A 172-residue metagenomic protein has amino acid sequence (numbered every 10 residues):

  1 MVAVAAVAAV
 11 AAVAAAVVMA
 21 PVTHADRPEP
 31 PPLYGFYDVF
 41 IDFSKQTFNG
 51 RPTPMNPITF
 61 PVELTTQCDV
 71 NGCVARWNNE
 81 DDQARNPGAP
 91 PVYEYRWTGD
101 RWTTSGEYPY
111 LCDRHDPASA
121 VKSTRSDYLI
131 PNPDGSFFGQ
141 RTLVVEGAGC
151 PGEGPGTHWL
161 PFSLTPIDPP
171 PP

Functional and structural regions predicted by a protein language model:
V4-V18: Bacterial N-terminal signal peptides
A14-Y34: C-terminal region of N-terminal signal peptides and the immediate post-cleavage residues of exported proteins
R27-T53, W77-D82, F137-R141: Tryptophan-anchored aromatic micro-motifs
I41-K45, T66-C68, D81, Y110 (+2 more regions): Beta-strand elements of well-folded, non-transmembrane domains
S44-T53, L111-P117, E146-P155: Flexible, membrane-facing loop/turn or short amphipathic-helix motifs that contact lipid bilayers or gate lipid-binding
P54-R125: Predominantly extracellular/secreted and cell-surface proteins with exposed, flexible low-complexity segments
D127-G135: Exposed beta-sheet edge/beta-hairpin loop segments within beta-rich domains
S136-P172: Edge beta-strand at a domain terminus
